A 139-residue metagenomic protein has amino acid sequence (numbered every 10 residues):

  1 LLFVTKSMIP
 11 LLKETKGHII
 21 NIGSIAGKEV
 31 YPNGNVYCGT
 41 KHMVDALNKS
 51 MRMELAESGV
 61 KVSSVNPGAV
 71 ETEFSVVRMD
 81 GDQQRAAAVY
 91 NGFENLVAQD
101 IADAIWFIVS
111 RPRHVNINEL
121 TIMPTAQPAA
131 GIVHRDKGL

Functional and structural regions predicted by a protein language model:
T5, T40: Active-site helix of classical SDR
S7-K16: A short helix-coil junction within the Rossmann-fold of NAD(P)-dependent oxidoreductases
P10-L11, M53-A56: Alpha-helical segment proximal to the catalytic Tyr-Lys
H18, D45, L55-V70, N116-E119: Conserved Rossmann-fold SDR core element
S24: Residue(s) in the substrate-gating loop at a strand-loop-helix junction that position the organic substrate next
E29-N35: Active-site loop immediately N-terminal to the catalytic Tyr-X3-Lys motif of short-chain dehydrogenase/reductase
G34, A69-R78: Short beta-loop-alpha junction of Rossmann-like oxidoreductase domains
S64-V65, T72, Q83-G131: C-terminal helical subdomain
